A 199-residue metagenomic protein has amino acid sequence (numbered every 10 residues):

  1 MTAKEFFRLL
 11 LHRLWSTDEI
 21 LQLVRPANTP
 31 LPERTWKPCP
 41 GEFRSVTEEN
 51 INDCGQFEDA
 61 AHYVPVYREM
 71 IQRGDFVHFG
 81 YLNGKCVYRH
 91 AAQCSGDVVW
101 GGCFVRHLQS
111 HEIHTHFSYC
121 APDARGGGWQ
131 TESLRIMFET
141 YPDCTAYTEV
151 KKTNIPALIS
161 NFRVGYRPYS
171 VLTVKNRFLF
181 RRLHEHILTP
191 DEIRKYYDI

Functional and structural regions predicted by a protein language model:
M1-E49, C54, Y63-V66: Acyl-donor-binding surface of acyltransferase catalytic domains
Q22-L23, R167-R181: Conserved catalytic-core motifs of GNAT/GCN5-like acyltransferases
E69, R73-V77, Y81-I113, F117: Conserved acyl-donor/pantetheine-binding loop and adjacent beta-alpha core of acyl/acetyltransferases and related
H116-T140, A157-R163: Conserved acetyl-CoA-binding loop-helix of GNAT-fold acetyltransferases
Y141-K152: Conserved GNAT acetyl-CoA-binding A-motif
Y147, N176-L183, P190: Anionic, Ser/Thr-rich low-complexity intrinsically disordered regions
K152-L172: Conserved active-site alpha-helix within GNAT-family acetyltransferase domains
Y196-I199: Long, compositionally biased intrinsically disordered regions
